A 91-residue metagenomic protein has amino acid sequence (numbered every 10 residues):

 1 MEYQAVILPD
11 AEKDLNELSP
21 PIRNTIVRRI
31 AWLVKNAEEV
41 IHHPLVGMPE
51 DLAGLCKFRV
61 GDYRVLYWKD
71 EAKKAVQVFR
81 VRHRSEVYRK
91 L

Functional and structural regions predicted by a protein language model:
E2-Q4, P9, K13-E17, P21-N24 (+2 more regions): Enriched for short, Lys/Arg-rich terminal
V27-R29, L55, L66: Generic alpha-helical hydrophobic packing signal
W32-R59: A short, surface-exposed loop/turn module that caps and links secondary-structure elements
